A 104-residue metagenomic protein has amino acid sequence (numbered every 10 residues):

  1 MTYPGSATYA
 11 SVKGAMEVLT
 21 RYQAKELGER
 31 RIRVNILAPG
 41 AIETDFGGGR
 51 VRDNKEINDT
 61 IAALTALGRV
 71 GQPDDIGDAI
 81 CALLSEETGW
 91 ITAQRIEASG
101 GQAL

Functional and structural regions predicted by a protein language model:
M1, C81, T92-L104: Short C-terminal tail/terminal secondary-structure segment of NAD(P)H-dependent dehydrogenase/reductase domains
M1-A7, E29-R30, G68: Active-site loop immediately N-terminal to the catalytic Tyr-X3-Lys motif of short-chain dehydrogenase/reductase
V12, T20: Active-site helix of classical SDR
K25-E29, G89: Alpha-helical segment proximal to the catalytic Tyr-Lys
E29, A41-L64: A glycine/serine/threonine-rich, flexible loop-to-helix segment that serves as the NAD(P) cofactor-binding "lid"
R33-E43, L84, E97-S99: Conserved SDR Rossmann-fold cofactor-binding beta-strand/turn motif
T65-I76: A conserved structural motif in NAD(P)-dependent oxidoreductases
I76-G77, L83: Non-catalytic, hydrophobic alpha-helical segments
